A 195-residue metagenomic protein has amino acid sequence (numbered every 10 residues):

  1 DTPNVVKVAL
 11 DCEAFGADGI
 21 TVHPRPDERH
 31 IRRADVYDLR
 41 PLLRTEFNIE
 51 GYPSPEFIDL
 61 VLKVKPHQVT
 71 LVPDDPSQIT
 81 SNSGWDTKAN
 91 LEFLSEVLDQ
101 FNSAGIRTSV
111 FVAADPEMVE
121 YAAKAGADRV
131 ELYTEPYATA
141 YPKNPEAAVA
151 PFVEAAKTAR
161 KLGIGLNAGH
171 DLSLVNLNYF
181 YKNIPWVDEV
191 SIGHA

Functional and structural regions predicted by a protein language model:
D1, I20-V22, F47-G51, V69-L71 (+4 more regions): Hydrophobic faces of well-ordered beta-strands that scaffold small-molecule active sites in alpha/beta enzyme cores
D1-N48, Y52-E56, L62-P66, A147: Conserved N-terminal beta1-alpha1 strand-loop-helix module at the mouth
D1-V5, E46-P53, T80-K88, N102-A114 (+1 more regions): Active-site mouth loops of central-metabolism enzymes
E13, Y37-P41, S95-G105, A123 (+1 more regions): Surface-exposed amphipathic alpha-helices with a cationic face
G16-D18, L42-R44, K63-V69, S103 (+2 more regions): Glycine-enriched alpha-helix->loop->beta-strand junction motifs that scaffold or abut catalytic
P55-V64, D115-A125, A168, L172-V187: Catalytic cores of alpha/beta
T70-Q78, R129-Y141, P185-A195: Glycine-rich phosphate-binding active-site loops on the catalytic face of alpha/beta enzymes
R107-L162: Histidine/lysine/aspartate-rich catalytic loop segments that bind and position anionic ligands
